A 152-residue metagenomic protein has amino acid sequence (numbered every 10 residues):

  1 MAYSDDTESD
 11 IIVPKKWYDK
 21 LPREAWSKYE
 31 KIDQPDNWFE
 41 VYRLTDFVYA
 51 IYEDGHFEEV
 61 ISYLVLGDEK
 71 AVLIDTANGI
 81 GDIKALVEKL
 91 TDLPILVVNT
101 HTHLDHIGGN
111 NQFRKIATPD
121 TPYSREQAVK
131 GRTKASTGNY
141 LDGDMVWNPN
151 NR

Functional and structural regions predicted by a protein language model:
M1-K31: Accessory terminal helices/loops
A2-Y3, T45-D54, K115-A117, S124: Short N-terminal signal/transit or membrane-insertion segments and the immediately adjacent low-complexity/disordered
D6, I80-R152: Active-site HxH/HxHxD metal-binding segment of metal-dependent hydrolases
E8, K31-Q34, W38-V41, G55 (+1 more regions): Homeobox/homeodomain signature
L21-E24, R43-Y49, R152: Short Pro/Gly-enriched beta-strand edge/turn motifs at strand-loop
E30-N37, F47, M145-R152: Alpha-helix-centered segments that form part of catalytic cores
P35-K89: Conserved beta-strand hairpin/beta-sheet module of binuclear metal-dependent hydrolase folds, prominently
